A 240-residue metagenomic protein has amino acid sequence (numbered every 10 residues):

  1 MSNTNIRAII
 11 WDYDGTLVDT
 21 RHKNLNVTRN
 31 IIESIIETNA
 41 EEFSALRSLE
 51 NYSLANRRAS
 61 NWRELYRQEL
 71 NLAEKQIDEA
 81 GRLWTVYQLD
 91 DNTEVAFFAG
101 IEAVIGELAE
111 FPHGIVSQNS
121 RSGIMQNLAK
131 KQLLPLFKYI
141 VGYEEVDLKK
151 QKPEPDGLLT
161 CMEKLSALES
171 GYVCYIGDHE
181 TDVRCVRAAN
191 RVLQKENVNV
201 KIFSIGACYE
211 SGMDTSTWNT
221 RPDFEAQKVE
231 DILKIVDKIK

Functional and structural regions predicted by a protein language model:
S2-T4, A109-F111, L165-G171, N190 (+1 more regions): Glycine-rich phosphate-binding loop signature in dinucleotide/nucleotide-binding domains
N3-A99, A109: N-terminal helical cap/lid subdomain that shapes the substrate entry/recognition surface in HAD-like hydrolases
K23, A96-G100, N119-S120, P153 (+2 more regions): Short beta->alpha linker loops
V27, G100, G123-Q126, C185 (+1 more regions): Phosphate- and divalent-cation-binding pockets in alpha/beta enzyme and binding domains that engage nucleotide-derived
T28, L83, V104-A129, F137: Substrate-recognition element of Asp-dependent hydrolases with the DxDx(T/V) motif
E94, S120-C174, E180-Q194, V198: Substrate-recognition "cap/lid" segment bordering the active-site pocket of phosphatases
L133-E144, D214-D237: Structural recognition of alpha->loop->beta junctions
Y175-Q227: Acidic, Mg2+-coordinating phosphoryl-transfer loop and its flanking beta/alpha structural elements, shared across
